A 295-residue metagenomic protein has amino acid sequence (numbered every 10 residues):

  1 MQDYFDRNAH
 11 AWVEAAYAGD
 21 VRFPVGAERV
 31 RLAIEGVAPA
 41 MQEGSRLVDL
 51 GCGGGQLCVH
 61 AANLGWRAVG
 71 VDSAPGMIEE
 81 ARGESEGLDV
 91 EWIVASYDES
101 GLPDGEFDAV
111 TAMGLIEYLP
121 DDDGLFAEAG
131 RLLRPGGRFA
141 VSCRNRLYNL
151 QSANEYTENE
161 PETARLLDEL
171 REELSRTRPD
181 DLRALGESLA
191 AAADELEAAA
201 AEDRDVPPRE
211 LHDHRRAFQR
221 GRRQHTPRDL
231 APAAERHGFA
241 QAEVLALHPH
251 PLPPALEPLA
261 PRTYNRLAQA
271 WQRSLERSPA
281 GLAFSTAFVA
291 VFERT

Functional and structural regions predicted by a protein language model:
M1-Q42, Q56, H60, M77-E80 (+4 more regions): Conserved class I S-adenosyl-L-methionine
G44-G51: Conserved class I S-adenosyl-L-methionine
G54-E99: Class I SAM-dependent methyltransferase SAM/SAH-binding core
T111: A conserved beta-strand element that flanks and buttresses the S-adenosyl-L-methionine
G114-L115: Short catalytic micro-motifs in class I SAM-dependent methyltransferases
D123-R138: A short glycine-rich, Lys/Arg-flanked "PGG" loop and its adjoining helix->strand segment in the class I
A140-A198: Conserved class I S-adenosyl-L-methionine
L196-A233, Q241-T295: A C-terminal cap/extension of S-adenosyl-L-methionine-dependent methyltransferases that defines the acceptor-substrate
